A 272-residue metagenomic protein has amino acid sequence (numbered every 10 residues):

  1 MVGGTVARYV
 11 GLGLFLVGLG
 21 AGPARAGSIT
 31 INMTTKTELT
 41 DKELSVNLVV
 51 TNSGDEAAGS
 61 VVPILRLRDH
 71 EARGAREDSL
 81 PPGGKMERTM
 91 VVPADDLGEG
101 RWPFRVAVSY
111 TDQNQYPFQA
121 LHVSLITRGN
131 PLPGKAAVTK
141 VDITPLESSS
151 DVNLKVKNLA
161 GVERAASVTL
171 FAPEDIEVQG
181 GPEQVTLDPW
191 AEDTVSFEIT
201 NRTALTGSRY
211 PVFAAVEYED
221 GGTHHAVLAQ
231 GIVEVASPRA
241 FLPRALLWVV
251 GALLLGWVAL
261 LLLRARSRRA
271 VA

Functional and structural regions predicted by a protein language model:
M1-G11: Bacterial N-terminal signal peptides that target proteins for export
G22-A26: Sec/Tat signal peptide C-region and signal peptidase I cleavage site
L39-E43, P82-M86, G100, L146-S149 (+2 more regions): Solvent-exposed, conformationally flexible loop/turn segments
R68-D96, I176-N201: Intrinsically disordered, low-complexity Pro/Gly/Ser/Thr-rich segments with frequent PxxP/GP/PP motifs and embedded
D96-R105, Y116, T203-P211: Short glycine/proline/serine/threonine-rich loop/turn segments at secondary-structure transition edges
T111-Q115, E219-G222: Short, solvent-exposed loop/turn segments at the edges of extracellular beta-sandwich modules
S124-F241: Membrane-proximal extracellular "stem/stalk" segments of glycoproteins immediately N-terminal to a transmembrane helix
V141-S148, Q230-A272: Acidic, serine/threonine- and proline-rich intrinsically disordered appendage/tail regions
